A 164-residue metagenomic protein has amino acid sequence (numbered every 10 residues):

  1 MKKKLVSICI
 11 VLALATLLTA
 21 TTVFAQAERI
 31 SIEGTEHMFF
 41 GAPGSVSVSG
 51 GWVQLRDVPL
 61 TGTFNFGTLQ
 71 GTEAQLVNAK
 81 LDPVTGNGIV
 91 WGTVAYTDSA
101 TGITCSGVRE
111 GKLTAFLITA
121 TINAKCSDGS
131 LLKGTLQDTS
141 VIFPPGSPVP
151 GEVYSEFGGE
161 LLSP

Functional and structural regions predicted by a protein language model:
M1-C9: Bacterial N-terminal signal peptides that target proteins for export
C9-T19: Bacterial N-terminal signal peptides
T21-A25: Sec/Tat signal peptide C-region and signal peptidase I cleavage site
Q26-P164: Beta-strand-enriched cores of mature, soluble protein domains
